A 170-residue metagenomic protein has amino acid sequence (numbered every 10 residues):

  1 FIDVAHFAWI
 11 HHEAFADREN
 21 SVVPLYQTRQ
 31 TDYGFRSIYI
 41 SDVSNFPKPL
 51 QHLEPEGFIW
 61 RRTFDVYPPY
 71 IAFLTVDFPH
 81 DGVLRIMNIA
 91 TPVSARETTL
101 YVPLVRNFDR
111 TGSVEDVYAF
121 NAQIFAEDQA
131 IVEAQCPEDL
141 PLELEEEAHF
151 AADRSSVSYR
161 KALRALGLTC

Functional and structural regions predicted by a protein language model:
F1-C170: Rieske [2Fe-2S] iron-sulfur-binding subdomain
